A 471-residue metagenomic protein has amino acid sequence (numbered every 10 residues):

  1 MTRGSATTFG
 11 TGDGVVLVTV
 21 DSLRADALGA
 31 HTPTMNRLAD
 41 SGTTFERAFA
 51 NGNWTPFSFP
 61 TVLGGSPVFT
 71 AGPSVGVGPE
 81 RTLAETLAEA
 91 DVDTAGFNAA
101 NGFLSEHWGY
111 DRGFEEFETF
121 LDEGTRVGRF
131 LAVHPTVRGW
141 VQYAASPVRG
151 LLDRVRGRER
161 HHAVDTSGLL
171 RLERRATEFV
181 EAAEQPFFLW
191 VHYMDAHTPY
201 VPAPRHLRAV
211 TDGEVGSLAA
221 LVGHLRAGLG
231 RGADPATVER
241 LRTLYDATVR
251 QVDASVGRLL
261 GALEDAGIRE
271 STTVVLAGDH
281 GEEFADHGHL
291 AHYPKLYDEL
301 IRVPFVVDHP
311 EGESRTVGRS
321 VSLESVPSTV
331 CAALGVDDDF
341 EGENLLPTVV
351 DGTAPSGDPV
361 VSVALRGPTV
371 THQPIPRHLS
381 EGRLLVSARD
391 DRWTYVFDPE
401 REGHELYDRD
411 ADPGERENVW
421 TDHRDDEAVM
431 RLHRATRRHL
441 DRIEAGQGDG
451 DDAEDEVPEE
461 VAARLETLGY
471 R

Functional and structural regions predicted by a protein language model:
M1-R471: Catalytic domains that recognize anionic headgroups
